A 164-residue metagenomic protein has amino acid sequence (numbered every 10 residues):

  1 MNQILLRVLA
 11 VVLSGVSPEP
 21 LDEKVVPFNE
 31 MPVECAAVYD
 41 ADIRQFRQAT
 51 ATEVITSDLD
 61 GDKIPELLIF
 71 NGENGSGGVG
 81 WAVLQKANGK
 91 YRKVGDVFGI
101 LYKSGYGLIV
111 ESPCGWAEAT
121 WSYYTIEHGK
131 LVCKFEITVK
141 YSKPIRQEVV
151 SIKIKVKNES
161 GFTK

Functional and structural regions predicted by a protein language model:
Q3-A10, S14-Q45, K103-K164: Acidic, small-residue rich beta-repeat scaffolds with periodic aromatic anchors
A49-V54, G78-V79: Short coil/loop residues immediately preceding or within conserved phosphate-binding loops of NTP-utilizing enzyme
V54-D62: Acidic, divalent-cation-chelating loop motifs in proteins
G61-G72, G105-S112: Acidic/hydrophobic-patterned starts of short beta strands in beta-sheet-rich repeat architectures
I64, N71-S76, K86, Y91: Mature extracytoplasmic domains of secretory-pathway proteins
F70, V94-D96, K134-E136: Residue-level detector of high-confidence beta-strand sites
S76-A82, A117-S122: Structural motif
W81-K103: Extracellular C-terminal loop/segment signatures of secreted glycoproteins
